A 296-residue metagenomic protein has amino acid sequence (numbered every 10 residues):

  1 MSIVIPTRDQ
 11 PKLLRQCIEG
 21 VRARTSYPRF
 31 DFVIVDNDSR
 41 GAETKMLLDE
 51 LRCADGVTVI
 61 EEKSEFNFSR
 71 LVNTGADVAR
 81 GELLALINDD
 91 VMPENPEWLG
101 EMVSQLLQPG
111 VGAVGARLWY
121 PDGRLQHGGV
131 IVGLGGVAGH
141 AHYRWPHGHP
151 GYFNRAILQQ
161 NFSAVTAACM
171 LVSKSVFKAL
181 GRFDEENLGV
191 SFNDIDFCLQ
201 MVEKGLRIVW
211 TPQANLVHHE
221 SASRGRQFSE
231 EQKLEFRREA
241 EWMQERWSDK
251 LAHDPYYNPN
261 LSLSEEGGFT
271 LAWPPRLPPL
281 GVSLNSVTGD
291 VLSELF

Functional and structural regions predicted by a protein language model:
M1, G112, D122, L134-N161 (+3 more regions): C-terminal, non-catalytic tails of nucleotide-sugar-dependent glycosyltransferases
M1-V4, D31, D196: Cell-envelope/extracellular polymer assembly enzymes that use nucleotide-activated donors
S2-L13, C17, R24-T25, V35-N37 (+1 more regions): A conserved hydrophobic helix/loop-capping motif in glycosyltransferases and polysaccharide synthases
R22-S64: Acidic donor-binding segment of Leloir-type glycosyltransferases
E62-A79: Glycine-rich, basic loop-to-helix element that forms the pyrophosphate-binding segment of sugar-nucleotide handling
L84: Short aromatic/hydrophobic "clamp" motif used to bind/position activated sugar donors
V91-V137: Conserved donor NDP-sugar-binding/catalytic core segment of glycosyltransferases
W98-M102, A156-G181, E186-V217: A short, conserved alpha-helix in the catalytic core of glycosyltransferases
